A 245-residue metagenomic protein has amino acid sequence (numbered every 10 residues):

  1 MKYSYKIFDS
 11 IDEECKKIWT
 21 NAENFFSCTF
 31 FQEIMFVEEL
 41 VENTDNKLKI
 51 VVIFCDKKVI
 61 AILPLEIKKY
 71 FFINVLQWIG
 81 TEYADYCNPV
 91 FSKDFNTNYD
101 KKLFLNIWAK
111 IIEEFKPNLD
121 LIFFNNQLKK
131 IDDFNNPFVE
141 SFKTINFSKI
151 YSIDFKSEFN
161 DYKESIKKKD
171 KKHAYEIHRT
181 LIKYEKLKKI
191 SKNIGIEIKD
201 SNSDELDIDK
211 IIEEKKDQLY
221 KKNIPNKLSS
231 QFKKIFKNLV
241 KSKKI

Functional and structural regions predicted by a protein language model:
K2-D56, I60-L76, N126-I150, E158 (+1 more regions): A conserved beta-strand-loop-helix scaffold within acyl/acetyltransferase catalytic domains
T81-L119: A gly/proline- and charged-residue-enriched helix-loop-helix capping module
F91-D94, I153-S157: Short beta-strand-to-loop capping motifs
N118-Q127: Divalent metal-dependent hydrolysis catalytic cores, especially in the metallo-beta-lactamase
